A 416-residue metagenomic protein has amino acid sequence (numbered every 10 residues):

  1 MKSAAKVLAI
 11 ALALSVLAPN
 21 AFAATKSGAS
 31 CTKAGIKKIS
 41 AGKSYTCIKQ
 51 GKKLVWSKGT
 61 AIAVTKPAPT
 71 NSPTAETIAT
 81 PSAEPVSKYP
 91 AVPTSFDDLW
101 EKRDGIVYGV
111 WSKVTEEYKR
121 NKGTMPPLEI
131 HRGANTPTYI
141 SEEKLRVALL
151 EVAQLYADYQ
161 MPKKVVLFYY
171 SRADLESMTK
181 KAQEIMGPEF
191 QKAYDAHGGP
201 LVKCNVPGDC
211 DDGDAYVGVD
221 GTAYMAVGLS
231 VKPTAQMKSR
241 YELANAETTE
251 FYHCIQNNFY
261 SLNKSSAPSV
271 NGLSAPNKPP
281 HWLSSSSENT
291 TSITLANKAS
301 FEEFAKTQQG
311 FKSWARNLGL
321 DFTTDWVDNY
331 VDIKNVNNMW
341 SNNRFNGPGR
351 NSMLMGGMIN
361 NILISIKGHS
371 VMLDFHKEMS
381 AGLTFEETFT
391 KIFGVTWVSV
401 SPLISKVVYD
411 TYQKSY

Functional and structural regions predicted by a protein language model:
M1-A23: Secretory targeting and sorting signals
F22-K26, C31, W56-D104: N-terminal low-complexity, Pro/Thr-rich disordered segments that flank secretion/membrane-targeting signals
S30-A34, S40-A41: Disulfide-braced loops of extracellular cysteine-rich modules
A41-K49: Extracellular disulfide-bonded cysteine-rich modules/repeats
I78-R240, A244, N263-A267, P276-N277 (+2 more regions): Non-catalytic architectural context of zinc metalloproteases
T138-L145, Q236-T248, N258, P276-S285 (+5 more regions): Solvent-exposed, acidic/flexible segments
V202-T323: Zinc-dependent metallopeptidase catalytic helix centered on the HExxH motif and its immediate flanking segment
G310-S399: Active-site-proximal alpha-helical
